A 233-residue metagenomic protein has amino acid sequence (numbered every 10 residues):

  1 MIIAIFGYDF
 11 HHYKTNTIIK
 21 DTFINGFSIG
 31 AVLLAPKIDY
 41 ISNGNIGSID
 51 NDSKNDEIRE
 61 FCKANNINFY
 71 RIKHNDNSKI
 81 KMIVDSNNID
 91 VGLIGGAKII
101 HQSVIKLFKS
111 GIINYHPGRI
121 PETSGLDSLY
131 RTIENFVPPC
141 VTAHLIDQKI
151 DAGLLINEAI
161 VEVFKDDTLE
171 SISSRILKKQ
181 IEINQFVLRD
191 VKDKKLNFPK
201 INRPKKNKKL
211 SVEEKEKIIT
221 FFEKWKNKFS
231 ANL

Functional and structural regions predicted by a protein language model:
M1-L233: One-carbon transfer enzymes
